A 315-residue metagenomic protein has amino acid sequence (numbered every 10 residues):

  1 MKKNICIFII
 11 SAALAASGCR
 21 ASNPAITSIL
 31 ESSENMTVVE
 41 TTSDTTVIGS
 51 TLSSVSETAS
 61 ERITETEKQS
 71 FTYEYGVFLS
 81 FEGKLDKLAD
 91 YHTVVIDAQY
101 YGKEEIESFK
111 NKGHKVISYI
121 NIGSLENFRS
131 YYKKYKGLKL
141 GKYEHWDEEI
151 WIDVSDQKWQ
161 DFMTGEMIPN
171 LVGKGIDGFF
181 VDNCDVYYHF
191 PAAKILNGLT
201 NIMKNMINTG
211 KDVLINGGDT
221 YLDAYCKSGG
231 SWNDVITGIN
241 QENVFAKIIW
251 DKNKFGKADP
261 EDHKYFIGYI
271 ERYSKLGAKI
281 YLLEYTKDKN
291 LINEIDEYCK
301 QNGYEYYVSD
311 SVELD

Functional and structural regions predicted by a protein language model:
M1-N4: Positively charged n-region of N-terminal signal peptides that target proteins for export
C6-L14: Hydrophobic helical h-region of N-terminal Sec-dependent signal peptides in bacterial secretory/periplasmic proteins
A16-G18: C-terminal motif of bacterial Sec signal peptides marking the signal peptidase cleavage site
R20-S22: Bacterial signal peptide processing site
I26-T66: Intrinsically disordered, low-complexity serine/threonine-rich repeat tracts
S50-D315: Glycan-processing catalytic domains of CAZymes
